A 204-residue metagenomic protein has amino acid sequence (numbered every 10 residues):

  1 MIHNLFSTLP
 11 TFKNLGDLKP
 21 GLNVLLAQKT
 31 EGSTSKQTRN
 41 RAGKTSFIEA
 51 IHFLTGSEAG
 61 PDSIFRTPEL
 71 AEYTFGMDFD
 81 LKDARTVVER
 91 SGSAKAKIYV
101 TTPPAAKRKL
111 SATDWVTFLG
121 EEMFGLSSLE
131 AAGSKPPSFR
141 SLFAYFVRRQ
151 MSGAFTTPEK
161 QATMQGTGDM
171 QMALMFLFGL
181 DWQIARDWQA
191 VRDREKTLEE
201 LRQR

Functional and structural regions predicted by a protein language model:
M1-A84: Extreme N-terminal "head/tail" segments of very large remodeling/mechanoenzyme assemblies
G76-V100: Gly/Lys-enriched N-terminal cap/neck module of very large, oligomeric protein machines
G92-E200: Extended, charged alpha-helical "arm/stalk" segments used for dimerization and assembly in large NTPase-driven machines
